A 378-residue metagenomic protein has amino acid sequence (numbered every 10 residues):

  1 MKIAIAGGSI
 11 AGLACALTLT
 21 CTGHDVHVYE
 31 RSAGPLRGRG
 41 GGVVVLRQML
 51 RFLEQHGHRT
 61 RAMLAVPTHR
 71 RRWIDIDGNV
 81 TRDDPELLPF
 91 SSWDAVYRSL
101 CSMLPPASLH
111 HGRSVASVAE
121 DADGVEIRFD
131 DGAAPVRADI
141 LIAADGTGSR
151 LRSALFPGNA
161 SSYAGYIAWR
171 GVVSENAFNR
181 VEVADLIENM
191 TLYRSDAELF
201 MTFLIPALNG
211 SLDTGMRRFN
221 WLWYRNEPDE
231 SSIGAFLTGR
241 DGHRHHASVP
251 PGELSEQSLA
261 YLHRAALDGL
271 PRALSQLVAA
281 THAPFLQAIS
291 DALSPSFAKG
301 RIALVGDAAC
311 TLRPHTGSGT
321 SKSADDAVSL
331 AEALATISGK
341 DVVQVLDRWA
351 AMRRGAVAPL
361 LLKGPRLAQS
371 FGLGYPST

Functional and structural regions predicted by a protein language model:
M1-I3: Extreme N-terminal starter segment of soluble prokaryotic enzymes
G7-C21, D25, I142-A143, W169 (+2 more regions): Conserved mid-domain beta->alpha element of the FAD-binding
A11, G34, G148: Conserved Rossmann-like nucleotide-cofactor binding loop
T20-R39: Glycine-rich FAD pyrophosphate-binding loop
A33-M103, F371: Active-site-adjacent segment of FAD-dependent monooxygenases/related oxidoreductases
A62, N79-V80, L87, S91 (+1 more regions): Conserved FAD-binding catalytic core of PHBH/FMO-like flavoproteins
I233-L286, S290-D291, F297-A298: Contiguous C-terminal substrate-recognition/catalytic subdomains in enzyme active sites
S370-T378: C-terminal domain-closing interface element
